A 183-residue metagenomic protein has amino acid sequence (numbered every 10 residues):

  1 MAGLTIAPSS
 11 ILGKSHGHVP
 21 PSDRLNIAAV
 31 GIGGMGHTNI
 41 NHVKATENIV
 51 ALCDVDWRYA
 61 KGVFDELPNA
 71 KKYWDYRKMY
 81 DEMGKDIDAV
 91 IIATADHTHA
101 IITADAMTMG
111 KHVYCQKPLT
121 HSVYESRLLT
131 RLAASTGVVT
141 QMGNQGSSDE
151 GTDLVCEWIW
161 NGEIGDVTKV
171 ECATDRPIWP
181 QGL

Functional and structural regions predicted by a protein language model:
A2-L67, G146-D149: N-terminal Rossmann-like dinucleotide-binding module
G31, M35, N39, T136-M142 (+1 more regions): Predominantly a Rossmann-like dinucleotide-binding segment in NAD(P)-dependent oxidoreductases
T38-H42, G62-E66, A100-D105, E125-S126 (+2 more regions): Short, solvent-exposed loop/turn and secondary-structure capping segments
V50, D88, T168: Conserved acidic residues
L52, G62, Y76-R77, V123-S126 (+2 more regions): Active-site-proximal cap/loop segments of hydrolase catalytic domains
K71-I92: A structured beta-alpha segment of the ubiquitous adenosine-cofactor-binding alpha/beta core
A95-D96, A100-S148, G162: Beta-strand-loop-alpha-helix segment that lines the small-molecule cofactor/substrate pocket of alpha/beta enzymes
